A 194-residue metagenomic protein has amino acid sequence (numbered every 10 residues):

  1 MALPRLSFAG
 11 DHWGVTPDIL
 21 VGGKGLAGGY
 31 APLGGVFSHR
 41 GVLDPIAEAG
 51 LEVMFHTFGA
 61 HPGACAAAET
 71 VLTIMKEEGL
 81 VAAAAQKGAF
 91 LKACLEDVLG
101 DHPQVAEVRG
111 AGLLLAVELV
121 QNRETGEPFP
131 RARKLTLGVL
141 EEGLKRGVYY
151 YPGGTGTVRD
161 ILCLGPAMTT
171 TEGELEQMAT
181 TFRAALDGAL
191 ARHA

Functional and structural regions predicted by a protein language model:
M1-A194: Conserved N-terminal phosphate-binding loop of PLP-dependent enzymes in the Aspartate aminotransferase
